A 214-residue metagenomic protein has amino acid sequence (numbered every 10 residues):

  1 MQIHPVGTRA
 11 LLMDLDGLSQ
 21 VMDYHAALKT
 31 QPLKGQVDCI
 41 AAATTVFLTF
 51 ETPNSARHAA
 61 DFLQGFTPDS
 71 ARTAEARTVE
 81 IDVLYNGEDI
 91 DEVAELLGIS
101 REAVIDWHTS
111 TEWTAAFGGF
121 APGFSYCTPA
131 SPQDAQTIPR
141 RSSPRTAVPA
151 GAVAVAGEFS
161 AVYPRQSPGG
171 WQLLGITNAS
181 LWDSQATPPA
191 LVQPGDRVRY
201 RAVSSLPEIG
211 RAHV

Functional and structural regions predicted by a protein language model:
M1-R211: Glycine-rich active-site loops that engage anionic ligands at enzyme catalytic sites
